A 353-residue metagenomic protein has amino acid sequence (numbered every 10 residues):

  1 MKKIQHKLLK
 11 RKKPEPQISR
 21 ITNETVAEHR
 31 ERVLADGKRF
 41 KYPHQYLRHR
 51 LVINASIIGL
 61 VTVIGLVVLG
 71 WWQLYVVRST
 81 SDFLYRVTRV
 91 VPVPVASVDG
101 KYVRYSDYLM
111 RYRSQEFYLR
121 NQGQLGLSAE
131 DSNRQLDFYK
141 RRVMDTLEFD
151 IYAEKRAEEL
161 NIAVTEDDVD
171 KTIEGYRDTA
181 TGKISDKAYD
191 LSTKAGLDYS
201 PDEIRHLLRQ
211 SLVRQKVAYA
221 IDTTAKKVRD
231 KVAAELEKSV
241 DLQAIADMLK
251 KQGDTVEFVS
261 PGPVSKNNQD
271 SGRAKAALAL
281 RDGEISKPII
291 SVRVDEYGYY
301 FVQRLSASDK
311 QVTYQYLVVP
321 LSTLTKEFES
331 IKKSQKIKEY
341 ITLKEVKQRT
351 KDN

Functional and structural regions predicted by a protein language model:
M1-R134, K333-N353: Short, low-structural-confidence N-terminal segments
I53-I57, D137, R141, H206: Alpha-helical transmembrane segments of integral membrane proteins
D82-Y199, E203: N-terminal targeting/tethering segments
V90-Y118, A157, V213-V217, I245-K250 (+1 more regions): FKBP-type peptidyl-prolyl cis-trans isomerase
R113, F117-R120, M144-T165, V169 (+9 more regions): Sec-exported extracytoplasmic/periplasmic mature domains
Y189-Y219, S271-P320: Proteostasis/folding factors centered on peptidyl-prolyl cis-trans isomerases
Q215, V256-V264, L278-E284, V319 (+1 more regions): Extended non-catalytic domains of envelope/secretory-pathway proteins
E235-A279, S306-T313: Peptidyl-prolyl cis-trans isomerase
